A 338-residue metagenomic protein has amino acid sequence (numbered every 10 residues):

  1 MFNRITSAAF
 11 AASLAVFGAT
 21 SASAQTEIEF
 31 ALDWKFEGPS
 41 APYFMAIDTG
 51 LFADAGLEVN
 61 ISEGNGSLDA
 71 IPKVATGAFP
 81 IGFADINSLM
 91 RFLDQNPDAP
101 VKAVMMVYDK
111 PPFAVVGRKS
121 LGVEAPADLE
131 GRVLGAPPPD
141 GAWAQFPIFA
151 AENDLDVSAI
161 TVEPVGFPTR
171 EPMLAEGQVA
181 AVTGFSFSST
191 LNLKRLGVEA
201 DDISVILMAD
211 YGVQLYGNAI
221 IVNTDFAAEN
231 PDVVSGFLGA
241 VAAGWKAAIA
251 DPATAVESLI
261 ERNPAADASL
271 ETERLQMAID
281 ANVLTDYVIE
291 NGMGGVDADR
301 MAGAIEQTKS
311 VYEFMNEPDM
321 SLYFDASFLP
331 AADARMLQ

Functional and structural regions predicted by a protein language model:
M1-A9: Bacterial N-terminal signal peptides that target proteins for export
A9-G18: Bacterial N-terminal signal peptides
A19-A24: Sec/Tat signal peptide C-region and signal peptidase I cleavage site
T26-G166, R170-E176, A180-F187, I206-M208 (+1 more regions): Short, glycine-/small- and polar/acidic-enriched structural segments that line small-molecule recognition paths
V157-T161, A200-S204, A265-I279, F314-L322: Short, surface-exposed acidic
P168-M173, Q178-A268: Pocket-lining segment of extracytoplasmic ligand-binding domains
E229-E313: Secondary-structure end/capping motifs
M301-Q338: Conserved C-terminal helix/tail region of periplasmic/extracytoplasmic solute-binding proteins
